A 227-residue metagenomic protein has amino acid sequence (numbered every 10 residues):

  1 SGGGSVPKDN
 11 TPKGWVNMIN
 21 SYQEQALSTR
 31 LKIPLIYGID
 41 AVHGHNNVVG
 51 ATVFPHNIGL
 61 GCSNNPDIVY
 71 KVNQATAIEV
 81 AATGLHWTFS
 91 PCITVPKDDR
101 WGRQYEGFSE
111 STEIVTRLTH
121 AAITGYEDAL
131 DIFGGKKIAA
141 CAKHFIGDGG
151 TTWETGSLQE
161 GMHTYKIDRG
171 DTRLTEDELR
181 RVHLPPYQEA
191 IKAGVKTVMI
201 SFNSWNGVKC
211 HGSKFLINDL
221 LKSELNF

Functional and structural regions predicted by a protein language model:
S1-F227: Glycoside hydrolase catalytic-domain context in secreted enzymes
